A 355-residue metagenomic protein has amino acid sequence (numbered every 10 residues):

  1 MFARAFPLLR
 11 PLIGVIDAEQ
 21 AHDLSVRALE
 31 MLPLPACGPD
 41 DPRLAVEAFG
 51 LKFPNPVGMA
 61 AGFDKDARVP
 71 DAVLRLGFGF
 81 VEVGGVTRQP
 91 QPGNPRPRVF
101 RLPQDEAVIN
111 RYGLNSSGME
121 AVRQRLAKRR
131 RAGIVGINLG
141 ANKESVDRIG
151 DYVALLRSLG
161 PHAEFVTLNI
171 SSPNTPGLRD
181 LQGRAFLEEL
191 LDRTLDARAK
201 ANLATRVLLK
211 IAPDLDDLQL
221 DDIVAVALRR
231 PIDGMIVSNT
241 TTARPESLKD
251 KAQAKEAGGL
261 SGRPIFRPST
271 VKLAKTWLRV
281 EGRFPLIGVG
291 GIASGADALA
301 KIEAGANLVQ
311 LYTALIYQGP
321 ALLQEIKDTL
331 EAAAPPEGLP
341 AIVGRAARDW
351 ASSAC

Functional and structural regions predicted by a protein language model:
A3-V46, N110-Y112: An N-cap/entry alpha-helix motif that binds or orients negatively charged groups
V26, E30-L32, C37-P39, P173-F186 (+1 more regions): Glycine/Thr-rich beta-alpha phosphate-binding loop at enzyme active sites
K52-G58, R131-L139, K200-L215, W277-G288: Short beta-strand/loop segments at the ligand-binding rim of alpha/beta enzyme cores
D66-V73, V153-A154, L215-R229, L278-G282 (+1 more regions): Catalytic cores of alpha/beta
G77-Q91, I170-S172, G234-R244, G291-I292 (+1 more regions): Glycine-rich phosphate-binding active-site loops on the catalytic face of alpha/beta enzymes
G84-R131: A gly/proline- and charged-residue-enriched helix-loop-helix capping module
P90-E106, R244-G258, A314-A341: C-terminal helical cap(s) of enzyme catalytic domains, especially alpha/beta-barrels
A141-V153, D180, F186, L209-R229: Active-site glycine- and acidic-residue-rich loops that bind and position anionic ligands or nucleotide-like cofactors
